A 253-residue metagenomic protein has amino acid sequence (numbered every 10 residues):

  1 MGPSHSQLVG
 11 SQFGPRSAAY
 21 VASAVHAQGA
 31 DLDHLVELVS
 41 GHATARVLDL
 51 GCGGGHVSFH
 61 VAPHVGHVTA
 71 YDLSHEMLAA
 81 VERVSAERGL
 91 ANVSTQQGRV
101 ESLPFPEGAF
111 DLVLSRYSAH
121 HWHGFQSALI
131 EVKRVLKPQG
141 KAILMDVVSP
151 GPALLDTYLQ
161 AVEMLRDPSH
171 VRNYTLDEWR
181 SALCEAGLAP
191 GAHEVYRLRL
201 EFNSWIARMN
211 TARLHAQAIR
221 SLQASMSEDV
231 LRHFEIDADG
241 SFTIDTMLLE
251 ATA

Functional and structural regions predicted by a protein language model:
M1-H42, H56-H60, M77-A80, S204-A207: Conserved class I S-adenosyl-L-methionine
L48-L50, G54-S102: Class I SAM-dependent methyltransferase SAM/SAH-binding core
G54, G191-A253: Conserved Class I S-adenosyl-L-methionine
E101-L112: A short acidic, Gly/Pro-enriched loop at the edge of an enzyme's catalytic core that lines a small-molecule cofactor
L112-G124: A short SAM/SAH-binding and catalytic strip from SAM-dependent methyltransferases
Q126-P138: A short glycine-rich, Lys/Arg-flanked "PGG" loop and its adjoining helix->strand segment in the class I
I143-L165: Conserved class I S-adenosyl-L-methionine
R172-A186: Short alpha-helix
